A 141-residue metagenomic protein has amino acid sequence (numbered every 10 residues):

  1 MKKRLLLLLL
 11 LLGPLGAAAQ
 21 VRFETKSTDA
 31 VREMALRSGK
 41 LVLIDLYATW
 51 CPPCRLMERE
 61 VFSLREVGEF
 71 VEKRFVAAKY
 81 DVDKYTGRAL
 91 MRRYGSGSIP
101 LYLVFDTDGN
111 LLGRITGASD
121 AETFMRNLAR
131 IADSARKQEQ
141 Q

Functional and structural regions predicted by a protein language model:
R4-G13: Sec-dependent N-terminal signal peptides
A19-S38, D133-R136: N-terminal leader/targeting and pre-domain segments
R22-K26, F62-T86: Thiol-based oxidoreductase modules, predominantly thioredoxin-like and allied folds used for disulfide exchange
L36-R37, E69-E72, Y94-S98: Extracellular/periplasmic catalytic domains that process cell-envelope and extracellular macromolecules
S38-T49: Short active-site neighborhood of thiol/selenol oxidoreductases, capturing the structured segment around
L43-I44, A77, Y102: Hydrophobic beta-strand anchors of alpha/beta hydrolase catalytic cores
R55-R59: Detector for the c-type heme attachment site
G97-Q138: Non-catalytic, surface beta->alpha helical segment in thiol-disulfide oxidoreductase systems
